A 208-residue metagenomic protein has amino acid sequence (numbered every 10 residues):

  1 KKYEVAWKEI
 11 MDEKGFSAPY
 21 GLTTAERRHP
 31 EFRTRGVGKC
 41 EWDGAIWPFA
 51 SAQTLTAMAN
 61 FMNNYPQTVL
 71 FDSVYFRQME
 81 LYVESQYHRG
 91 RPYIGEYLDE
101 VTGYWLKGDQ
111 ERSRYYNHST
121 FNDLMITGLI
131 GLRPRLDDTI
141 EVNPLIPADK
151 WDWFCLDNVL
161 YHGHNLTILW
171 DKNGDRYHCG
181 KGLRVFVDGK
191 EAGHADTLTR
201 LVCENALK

Functional and structural regions predicted by a protein language model:
K1-H164, G174: Non-catalytic carbohydrate-binding regions of carbohydrate-active enzymes
V159-N165, L169-K208: C-terminal beta-sandwich/jelly-roll accessory domains of carbohydrate-active enzymes
